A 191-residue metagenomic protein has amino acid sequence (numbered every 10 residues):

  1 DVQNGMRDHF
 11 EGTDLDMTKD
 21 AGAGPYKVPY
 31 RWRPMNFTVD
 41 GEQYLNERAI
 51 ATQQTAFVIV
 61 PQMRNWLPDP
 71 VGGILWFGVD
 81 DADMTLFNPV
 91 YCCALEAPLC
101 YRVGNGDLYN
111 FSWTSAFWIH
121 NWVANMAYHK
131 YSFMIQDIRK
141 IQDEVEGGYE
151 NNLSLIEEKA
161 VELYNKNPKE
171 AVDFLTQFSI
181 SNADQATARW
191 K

Functional and structural regions predicted by a protein language model:
D1-K191: C-terminus-biased signal that marks the final domain/tail of proteins
